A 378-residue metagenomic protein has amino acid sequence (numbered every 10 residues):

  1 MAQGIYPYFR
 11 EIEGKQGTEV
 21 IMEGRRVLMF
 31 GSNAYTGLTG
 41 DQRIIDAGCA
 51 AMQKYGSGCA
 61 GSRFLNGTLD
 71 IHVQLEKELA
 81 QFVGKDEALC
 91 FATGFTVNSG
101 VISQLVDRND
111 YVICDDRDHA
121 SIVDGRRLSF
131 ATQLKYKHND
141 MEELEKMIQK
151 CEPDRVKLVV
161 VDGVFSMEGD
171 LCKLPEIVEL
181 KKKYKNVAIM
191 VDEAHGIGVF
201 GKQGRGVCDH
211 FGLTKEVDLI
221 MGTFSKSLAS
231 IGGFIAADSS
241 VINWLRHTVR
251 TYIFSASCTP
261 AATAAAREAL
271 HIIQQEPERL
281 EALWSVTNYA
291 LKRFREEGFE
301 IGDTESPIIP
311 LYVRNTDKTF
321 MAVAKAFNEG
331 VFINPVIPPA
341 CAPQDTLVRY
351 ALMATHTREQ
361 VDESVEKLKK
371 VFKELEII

Functional and structural regions predicted by a protein language model:
A2-S57, V187: N-terminal "arm"/small-domain region of PLP-dependent enzymes with the aminotransferase-like
Q42, D46-A50, K54, Q81 (+2 more regions): PLP-dependent enzyme catalytic core of the Aspartate aminotransferase-like
S62-N66, E76-G100: Short loop-beta-helix segment that forms the pyridoxal 5′-phosphate
V101-A120: Conserved PLP-anchoring active-site segment centered on the Schiff-base-forming lysine
L134, H138-V191: Active-site phosphate-binding strand-loop segment of PLP-dependent enzymes
K185-A188, H195, F200-E305: Active-site C-terminal subdomain of aminotransferase-like
E281-N288, R295-G330, A340, Q344-D345 (+1 more regions): Conserved PLP-binding catalytic core of the aspartate aminotransferase-like
